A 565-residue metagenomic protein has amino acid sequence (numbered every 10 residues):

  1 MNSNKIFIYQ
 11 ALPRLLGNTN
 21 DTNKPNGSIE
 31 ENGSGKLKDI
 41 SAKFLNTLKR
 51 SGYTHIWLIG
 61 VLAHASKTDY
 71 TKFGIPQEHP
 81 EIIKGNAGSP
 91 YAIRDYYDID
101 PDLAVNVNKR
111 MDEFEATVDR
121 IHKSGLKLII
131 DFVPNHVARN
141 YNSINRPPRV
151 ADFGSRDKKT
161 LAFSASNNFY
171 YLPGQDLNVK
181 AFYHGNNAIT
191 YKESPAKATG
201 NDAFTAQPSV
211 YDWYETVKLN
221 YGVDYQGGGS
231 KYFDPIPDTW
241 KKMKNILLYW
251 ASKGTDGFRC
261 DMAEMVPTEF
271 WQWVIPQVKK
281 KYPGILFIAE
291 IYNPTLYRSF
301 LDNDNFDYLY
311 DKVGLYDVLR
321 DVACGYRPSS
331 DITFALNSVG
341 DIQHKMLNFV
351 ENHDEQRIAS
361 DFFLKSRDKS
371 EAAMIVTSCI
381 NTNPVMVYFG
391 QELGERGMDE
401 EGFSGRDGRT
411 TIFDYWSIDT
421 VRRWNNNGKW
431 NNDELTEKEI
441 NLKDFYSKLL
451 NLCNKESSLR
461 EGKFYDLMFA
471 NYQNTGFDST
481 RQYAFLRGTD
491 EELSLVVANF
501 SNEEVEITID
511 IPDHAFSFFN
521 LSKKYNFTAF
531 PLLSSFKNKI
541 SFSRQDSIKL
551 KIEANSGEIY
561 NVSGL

Functional and structural regions predicted by a protein language model:
M1-K127, N135-A138, N142-F153, D157-F163 (+3 more regions): N-terminal structural segment of carbohydrate-active enzymes
S3-N4, A92-I93, P101-V118, S143-G257 (+6 more regions): Alpha-amylase-like alpha-glycosidases and glucanotransferases acting on alpha-linked glucans and related
L12-L15, W57-S66, D131-Y141, D261-P267 (+2 more regions): Short, solvent-exposed turn/loop segments enriched in Gly/Ser/Thr/Pro and often Arg
P13-L15, L62, D100-L103, P134-H136 (+8 more regions): Short, flexible loop/turn elements at secondary-structure junctions
T19-K38, F362-R367, N538-K549: Short, polar loop/linker segments at the starts of domains and inter-domain junctions
S66, E81-I82, G340, N352 (+1 more regions): Loop/helix patches that line or flank the sugar-binding groove of alpha-linked glycan CAZymes
E113, F270-W271, I507-I509: Residues at alpha-helix caps and immediate loop-helix transition turns in enzyme cores, especially N- and C-cap
N502-L565: C-terminal beta-sandwich/jelly-roll accessory domains of carbohydrate-active enzymes
